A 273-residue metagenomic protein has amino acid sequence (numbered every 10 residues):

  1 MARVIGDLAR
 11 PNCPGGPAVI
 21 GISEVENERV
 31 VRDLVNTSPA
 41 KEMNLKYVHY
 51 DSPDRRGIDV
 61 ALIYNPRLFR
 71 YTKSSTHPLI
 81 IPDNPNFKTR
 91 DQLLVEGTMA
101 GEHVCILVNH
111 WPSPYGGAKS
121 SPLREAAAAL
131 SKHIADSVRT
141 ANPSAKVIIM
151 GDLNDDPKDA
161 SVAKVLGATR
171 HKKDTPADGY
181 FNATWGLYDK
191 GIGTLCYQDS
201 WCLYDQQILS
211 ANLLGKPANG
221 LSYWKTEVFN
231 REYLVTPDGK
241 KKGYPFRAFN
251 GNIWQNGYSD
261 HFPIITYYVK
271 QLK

Functional and structural regions predicted by a protein language model:
M1-E42, K46-V60, P237-F246, N250-N252 (+2 more regions): N-terminal, active-site-proximal structural segment of metallo-dependent hydrolase catalytic domains
R3-V4, T89-L93, I192: Alpha-helical scaffolding within the catalytic cores of extracellular/periplasmic polymer-degrading hydrolases
V4-R32, I63, I106, S131-A163 (+3 more regions): Active-site beta-strand/loop signature of hydrolases that rely on acidic residues for catalysis
G16-I22, H49-Y50, I81-D83, P114-R124 (+3 more regions): Second-shell loop/turn segments in exported
V19, V25-H103, N109-P112: Structured beta-strand-rich core segments of catalytic domains in phosphoester-bond hydrolases
R29-R32, R56-D59, Y115-A118, D156-S161 (+1 more regions): Extracytoplasmic/secreted cell-surface and envelope-processing proteins
F87, S137-V147, D155-K273: Metal-dependent phosphoester-hydrolase catalytic domains
M99-A129, H133: Metal-dependent phosphoester/phosphodiester hydrolase catalytic core
